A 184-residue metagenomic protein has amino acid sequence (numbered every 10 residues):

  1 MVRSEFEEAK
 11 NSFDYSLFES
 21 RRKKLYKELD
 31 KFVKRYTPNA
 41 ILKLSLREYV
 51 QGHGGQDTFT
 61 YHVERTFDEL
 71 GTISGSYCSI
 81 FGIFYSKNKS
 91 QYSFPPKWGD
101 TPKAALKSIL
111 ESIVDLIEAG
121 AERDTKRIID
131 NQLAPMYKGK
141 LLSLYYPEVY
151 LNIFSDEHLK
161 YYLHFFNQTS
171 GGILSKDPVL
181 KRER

Functional and structural regions predicted by a protein language model:
M1-P135, E148-R184: An N-terminal alpha-helical hairpin/helix-loop-helix interaction module that forms a charged, gly/pro-flexible surface
K138-L144: Short hydrophobic alpha-helical segments that form membrane-spanning helices or hydrophobic packing faces of helical
